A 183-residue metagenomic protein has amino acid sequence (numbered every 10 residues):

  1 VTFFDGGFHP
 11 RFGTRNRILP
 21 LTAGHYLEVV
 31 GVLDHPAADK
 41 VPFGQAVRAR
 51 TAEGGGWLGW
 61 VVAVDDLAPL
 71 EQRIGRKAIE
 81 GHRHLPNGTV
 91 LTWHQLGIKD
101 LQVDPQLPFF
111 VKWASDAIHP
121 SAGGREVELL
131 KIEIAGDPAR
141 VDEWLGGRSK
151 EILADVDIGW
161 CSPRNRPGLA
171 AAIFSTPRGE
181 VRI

Functional and structural regions predicted by a protein language model:
V1-F4, G44-A46, D116-A117: Short secondary-structure boundary micro-motifs
V1-T2, L70-R73, D137-S149: Amphipathic alpha-helical segments
F3, F8-R11: Residue-level preference for alpha-helix termini and adjacent loops
G7, R15-T22, Y26-G31, G59-V61 (+2 more regions): Vicinal oxygen chelate
F12, P20-V61: Active-site-adjacent scaffolding segments
T51-G54, L129-P138: Short, cationic low-complexity segments
